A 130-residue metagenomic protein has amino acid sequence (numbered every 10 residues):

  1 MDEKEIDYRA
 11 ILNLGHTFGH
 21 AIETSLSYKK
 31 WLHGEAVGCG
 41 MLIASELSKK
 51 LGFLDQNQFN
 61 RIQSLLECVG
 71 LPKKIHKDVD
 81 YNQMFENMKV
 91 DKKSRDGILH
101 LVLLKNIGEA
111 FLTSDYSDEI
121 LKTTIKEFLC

Functional and structural regions predicted by a protein language model:
M1-Y81: Active-site segments that bind and position negatively charged phosphate/pyrophosphate groups
F53-C130: C-terminal charged capping/lid subdomain of soluble metabolic enzymes
